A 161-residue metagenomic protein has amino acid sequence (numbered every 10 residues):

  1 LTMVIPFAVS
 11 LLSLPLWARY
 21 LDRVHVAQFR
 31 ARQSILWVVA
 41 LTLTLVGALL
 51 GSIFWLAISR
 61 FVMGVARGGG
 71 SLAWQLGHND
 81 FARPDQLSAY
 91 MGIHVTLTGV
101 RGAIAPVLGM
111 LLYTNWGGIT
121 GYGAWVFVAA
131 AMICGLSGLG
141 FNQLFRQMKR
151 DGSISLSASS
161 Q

Functional and structural regions predicted by a protein language model:
L12-V26, Y113: Helix-to-loop junctions at the C-terminal end of transmembrane segments in multipass secondary transporters
D22-W37: Cytoplasmic membrane-interface "Motif A"-like loop-to-helix N-cap segments of 12-TM Major Facilitator Superfamily
L36-L50: C-terminal ends and interior cores of transmembrane alpha-helices in multi-pass membrane transporters/permeases
F54-G69: Hydrophobic core of transmembrane alpha-helices in multi-pass small-molecule transporters, especially MFS/SLC-type
G69-A82: Intracellular juxtamembrane helix-capping segments at the cytosolic ends of symmetry-related transmembrane helices
A82-H94: Loop-to-transmembrane helix entry/capping segments in MFS-fold secondary transporters and related SLC/MFSD carriers
Y113-C134: A membrane-interface helix-boundary motif in multi-pass transporters
V128-Q161: Multi-pass alpha-helical transporter architecture, strongest for 12-TM Major Facilitator/SLC carriers used
